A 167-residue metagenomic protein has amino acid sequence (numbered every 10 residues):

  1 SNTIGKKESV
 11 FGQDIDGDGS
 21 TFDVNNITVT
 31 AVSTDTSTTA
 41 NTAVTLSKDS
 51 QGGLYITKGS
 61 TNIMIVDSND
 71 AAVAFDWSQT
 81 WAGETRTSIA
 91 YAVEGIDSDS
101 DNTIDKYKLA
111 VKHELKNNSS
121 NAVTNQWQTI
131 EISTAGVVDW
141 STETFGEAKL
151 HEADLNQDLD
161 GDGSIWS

Functional and structural regions predicted by a protein language model:
S1-S167: Long, low-complexity, Gly/Thr
